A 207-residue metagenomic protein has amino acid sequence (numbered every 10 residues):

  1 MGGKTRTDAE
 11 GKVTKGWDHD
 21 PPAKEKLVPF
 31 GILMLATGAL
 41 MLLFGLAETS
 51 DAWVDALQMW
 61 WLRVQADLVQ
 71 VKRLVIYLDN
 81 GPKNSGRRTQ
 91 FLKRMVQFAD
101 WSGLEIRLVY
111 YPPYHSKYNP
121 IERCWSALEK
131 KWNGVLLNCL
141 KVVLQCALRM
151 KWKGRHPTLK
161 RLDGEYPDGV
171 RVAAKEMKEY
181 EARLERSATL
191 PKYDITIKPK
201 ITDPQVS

Functional and structural regions predicted by a protein language model:
G2-T7: Divalent cation-coordinating acidic motifs and surrounding scaffolds that mediate Ca2+/Mg2+/Mn2+/Zn2+-dependent binding
E10-Y77, P82: Electropositive, glycine- and tryptophan-enriched low-complexity nucleic-acid-binding patches
A56, Q90-R94, R123-L128: Alpha-helical scaffold elements adjacent to nucleotide-binding pockets in ATP/GTP-utilizing enzyme cores
R73-N80, L108-P113, C146: Extended hydrophobic secondary-structure segments that form protein cores and membrane-embedded regions
L78-F91, P112-Y118: Acidic, metal-coordinating catalytic cores used for nucleic-acid/nucleotide bond scission and strand-transfer chemistry
F91-V109: Two-metal-ion acidic nuclease core segments, chiefly of the RNase H-like superfamily
L108-K130: RNase H-like two-metal-ion nuclease catalytic core shared by retroviral integrases and related mobile-element nucleases
G134-S207: C-terminal accessory extensions appended to soluble enzyme cores
